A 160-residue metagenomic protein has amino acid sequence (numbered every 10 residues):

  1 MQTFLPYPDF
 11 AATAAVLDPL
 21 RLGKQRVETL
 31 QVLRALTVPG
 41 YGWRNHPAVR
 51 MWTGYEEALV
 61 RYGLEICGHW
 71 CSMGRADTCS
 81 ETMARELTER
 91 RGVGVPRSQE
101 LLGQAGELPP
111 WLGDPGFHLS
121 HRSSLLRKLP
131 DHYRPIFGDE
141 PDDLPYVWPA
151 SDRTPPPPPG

Functional and structural regions predicted by a protein language model:
M1-G42, V49-G160: Sequence termini and other peripheral, non-core segments
